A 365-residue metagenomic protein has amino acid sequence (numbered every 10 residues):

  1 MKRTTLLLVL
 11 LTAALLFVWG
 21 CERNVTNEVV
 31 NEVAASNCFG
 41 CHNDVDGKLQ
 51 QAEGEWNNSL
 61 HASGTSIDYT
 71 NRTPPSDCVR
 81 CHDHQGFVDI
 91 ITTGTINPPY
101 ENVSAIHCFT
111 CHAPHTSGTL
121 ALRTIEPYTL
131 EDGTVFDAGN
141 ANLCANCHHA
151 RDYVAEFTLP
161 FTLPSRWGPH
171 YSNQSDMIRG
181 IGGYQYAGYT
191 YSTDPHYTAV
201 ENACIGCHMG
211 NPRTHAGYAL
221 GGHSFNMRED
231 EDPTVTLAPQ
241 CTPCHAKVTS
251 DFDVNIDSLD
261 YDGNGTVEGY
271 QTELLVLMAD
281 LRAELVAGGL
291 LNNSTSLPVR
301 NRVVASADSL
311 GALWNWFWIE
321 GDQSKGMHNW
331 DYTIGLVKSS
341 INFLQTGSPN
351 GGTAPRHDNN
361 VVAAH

Functional and structural regions predicted by a protein language model:
M1-L8: Bacterial N-terminal signal peptides that target proteins for export
V9-L16: Bacterial N-terminal signal peptides
C21-G139, D152-P233, H365: Sequence context of c-type cytochrome heme-c attachment sites
W56, L143, C244, S340: Divalent metal-coordination and catalytic microenvironments
A145-H148, F157: Solenoidal tandem-repeat scaffolds enriched in leucines and small polar residues
A219-L274: C-terminal, active-site-flanking charged/polar segments
F252-G289, T295-D308, W314, E320-G335 (+1 more regions): Acidic, glycine-anchored loop motifs typical of Ca2+
Q323-H365: C-terminal, charged low-complexity interaction regions
